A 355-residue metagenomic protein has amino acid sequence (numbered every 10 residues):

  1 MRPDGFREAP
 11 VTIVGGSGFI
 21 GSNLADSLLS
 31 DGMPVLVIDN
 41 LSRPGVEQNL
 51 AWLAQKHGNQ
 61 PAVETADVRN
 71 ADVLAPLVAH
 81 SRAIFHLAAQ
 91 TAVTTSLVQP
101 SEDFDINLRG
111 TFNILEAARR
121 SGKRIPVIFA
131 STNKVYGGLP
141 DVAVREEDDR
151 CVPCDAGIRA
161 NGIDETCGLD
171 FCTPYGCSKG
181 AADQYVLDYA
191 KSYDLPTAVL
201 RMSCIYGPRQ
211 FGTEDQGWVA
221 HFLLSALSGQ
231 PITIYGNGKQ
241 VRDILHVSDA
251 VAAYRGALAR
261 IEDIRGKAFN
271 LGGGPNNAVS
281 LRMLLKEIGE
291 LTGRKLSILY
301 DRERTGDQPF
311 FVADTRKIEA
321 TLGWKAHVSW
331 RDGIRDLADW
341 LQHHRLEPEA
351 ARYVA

Functional and structural regions predicted by a protein language model:
M1-D4, W330-A355: Amphipathic terminal alpha-helices
M1-S203, H344, V354: N-terminal Rossmann-like NAD(P)+-binding domain of SDR-like oxidoreductases, especially those catalyzing
L24, Y254-L258, I288, I334-L341: Hydrophobic "lid"/C-terminal helical patch of Rossmann-like NAD(P)-dependent dehydrogenase/epimerase domains
R69, V98, I106-R109, T166 (+8 more regions): Residue-level signal for the nucleotide or nucleotide-sugar donor/cofactor binding architecture
V73, N113-E116, I244, D249-A252 (+1 more regions): Conserved mid-core alpha-helix of short-chain dehydrogenase/reductase
G180, Y193-P196, I205-H221, S228-Q230 (+6 more regions): Glycine/proline-rich active-site loop of Rossmann-fold NAD(P)-dependent oxidoreductases
N237, K267-N270, R282-L285, G293-F310 (+2 more regions): C-terminal "lid/loop" region of Rossmann-like NAD(P)-dependent oxidoreductases
A250, Y254, L271, L281-L284 (+2 more regions): Non-catalytic, hydrophobic alpha-helical segments
